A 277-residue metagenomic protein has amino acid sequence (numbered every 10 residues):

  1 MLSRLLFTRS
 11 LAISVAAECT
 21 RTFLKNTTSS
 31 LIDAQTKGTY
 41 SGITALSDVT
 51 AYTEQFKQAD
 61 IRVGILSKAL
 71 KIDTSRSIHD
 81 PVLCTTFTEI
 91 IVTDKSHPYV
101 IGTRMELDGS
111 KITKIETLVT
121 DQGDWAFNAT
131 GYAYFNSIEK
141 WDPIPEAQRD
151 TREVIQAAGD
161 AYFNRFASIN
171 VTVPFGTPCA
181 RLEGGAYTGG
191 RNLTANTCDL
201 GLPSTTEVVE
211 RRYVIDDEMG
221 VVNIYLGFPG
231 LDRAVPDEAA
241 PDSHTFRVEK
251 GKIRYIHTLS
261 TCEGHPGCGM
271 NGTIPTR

Functional and structural regions predicted by a protein language model:
M1-R9: Sec-dependent signal peptide recognition, specifically the positively charged N-region followed immediately by
S10-R277: C-terminal and inter-domain tail/linker signature
